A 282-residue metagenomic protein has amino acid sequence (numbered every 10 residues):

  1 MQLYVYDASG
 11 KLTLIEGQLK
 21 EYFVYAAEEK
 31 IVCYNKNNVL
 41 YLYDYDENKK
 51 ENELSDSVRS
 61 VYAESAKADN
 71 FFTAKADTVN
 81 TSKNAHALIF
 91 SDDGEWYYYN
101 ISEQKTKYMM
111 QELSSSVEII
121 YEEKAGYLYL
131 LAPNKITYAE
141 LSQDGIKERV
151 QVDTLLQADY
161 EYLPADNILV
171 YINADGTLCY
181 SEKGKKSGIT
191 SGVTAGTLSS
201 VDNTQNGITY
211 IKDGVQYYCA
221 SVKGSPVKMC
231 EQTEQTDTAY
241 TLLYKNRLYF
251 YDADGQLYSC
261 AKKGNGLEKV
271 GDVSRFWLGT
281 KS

Functional and structural regions predicted by a protein language model:
M1, E29-N35, F72-T73, N84-S91 (+8 more regions): Short beta-strand elements that form the blades of beta-propeller/WD-repeat-like and other beta-sheet-rich scaffold
M1-A68, F72, A76-D92, W96-Y99 (+2 more regions): Long, acidic/polar, low-complexity amphipathic helices and coiled-coil-like
Q2-I15, L40-S55, E95-M110, K135-D153 (+3 more regions): Surface-exposed loop/turn elements that mediate protein-protein interactions on large endomembrane-trafficking
Y4-Y6, F23, C33-Y34, Y41-Y43 (+13 more regions): Tyrosine-centered aromatic motifs in long, intrinsically disordered, low-complexity repeat arrays
Q18-E29, D56-T81, S114-E123, L156-D166 (+3 more regions): Repeated scaffold domains used in trafficking and secretory/extracellular systems, primarily beta-propellers
K36, A132, A165, E182-G184 (+5 more regions): General secretory precursor processing signal
T190-A253: Intrinsically disordered, low-complexity segments enriched in Gly and acidic/Ser/Thr residues that form flexible
S225, A239, Y244-S282: Terminal low-complexity interaction tails
